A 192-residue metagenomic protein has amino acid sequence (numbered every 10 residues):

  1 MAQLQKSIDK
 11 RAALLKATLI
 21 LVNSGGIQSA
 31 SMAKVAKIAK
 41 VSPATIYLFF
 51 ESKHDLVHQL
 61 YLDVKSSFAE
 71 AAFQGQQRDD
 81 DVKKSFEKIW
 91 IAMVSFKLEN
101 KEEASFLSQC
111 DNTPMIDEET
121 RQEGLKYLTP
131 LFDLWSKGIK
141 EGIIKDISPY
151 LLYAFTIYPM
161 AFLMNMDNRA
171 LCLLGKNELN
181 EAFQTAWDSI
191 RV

Functional and structural regions predicted by a protein language model:
M1-G25, M32-I38, D55: Basic, helix-initiating cap at the start of DNA-binding domains
K10-L21, V35, L60-V64, F68 (+2 more regions): Generic hydrophobic, amphipathic alpha-helix propensity
I27-Q28, I144: Conserved hydrophobic residue
Q28-S29, R78: Flexible coil/turn residues that form the inter-helical turn or adjacent wing/linker of helix-turn-helix
A39-F50: Short hydrophobic/aromatic patch on the recognition helix
Q59, F73-E99, L152-T156: Hydrophobic alpha-helical connector segments
S66-A69, F73, I116-E141, Y150-A154 (+2 more regions): Amphipathic alpha-helical packing segments from all-alpha helical-bundle domains
S105-Q109, I139-Q184: Hydrophobic/aromatic-rich alpha-helical bundle segments in the mid-to-C-terminal region
